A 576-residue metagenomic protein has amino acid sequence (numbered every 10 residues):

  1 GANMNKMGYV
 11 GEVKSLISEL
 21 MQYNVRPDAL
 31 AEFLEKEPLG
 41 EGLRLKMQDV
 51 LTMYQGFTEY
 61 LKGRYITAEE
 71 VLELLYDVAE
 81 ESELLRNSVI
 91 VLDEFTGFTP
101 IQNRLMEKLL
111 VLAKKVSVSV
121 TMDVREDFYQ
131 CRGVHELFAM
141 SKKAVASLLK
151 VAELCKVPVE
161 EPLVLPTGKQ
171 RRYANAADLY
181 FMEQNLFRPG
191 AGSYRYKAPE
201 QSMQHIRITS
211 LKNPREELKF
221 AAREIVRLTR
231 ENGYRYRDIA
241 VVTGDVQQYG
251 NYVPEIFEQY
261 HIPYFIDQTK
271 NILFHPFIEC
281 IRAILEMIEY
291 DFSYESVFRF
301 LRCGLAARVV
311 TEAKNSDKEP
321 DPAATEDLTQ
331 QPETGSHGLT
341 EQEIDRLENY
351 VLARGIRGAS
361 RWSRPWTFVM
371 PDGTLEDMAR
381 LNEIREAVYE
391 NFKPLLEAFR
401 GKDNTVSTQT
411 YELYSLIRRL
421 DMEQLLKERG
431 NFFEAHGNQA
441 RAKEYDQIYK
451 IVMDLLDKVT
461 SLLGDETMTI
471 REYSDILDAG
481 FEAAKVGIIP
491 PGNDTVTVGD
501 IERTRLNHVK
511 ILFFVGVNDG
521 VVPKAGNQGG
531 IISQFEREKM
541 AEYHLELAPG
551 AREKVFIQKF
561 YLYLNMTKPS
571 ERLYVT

Functional and structural regions predicted by a protein language model:
G1-T576: Polyanion-engaging groove/track-forming segments
